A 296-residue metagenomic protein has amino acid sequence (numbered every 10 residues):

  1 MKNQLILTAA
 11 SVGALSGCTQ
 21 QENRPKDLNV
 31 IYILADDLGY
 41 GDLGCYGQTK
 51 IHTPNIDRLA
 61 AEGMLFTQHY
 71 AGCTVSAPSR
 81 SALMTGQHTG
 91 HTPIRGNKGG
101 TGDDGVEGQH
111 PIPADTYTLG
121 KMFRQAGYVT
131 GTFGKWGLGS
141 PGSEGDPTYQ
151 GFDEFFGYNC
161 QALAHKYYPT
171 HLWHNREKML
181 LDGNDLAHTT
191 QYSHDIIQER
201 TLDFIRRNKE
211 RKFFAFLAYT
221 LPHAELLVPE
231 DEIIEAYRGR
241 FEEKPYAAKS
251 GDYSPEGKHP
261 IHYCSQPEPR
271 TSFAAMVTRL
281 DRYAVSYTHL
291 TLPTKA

Functional and structural regions predicted by a protein language model:
K2-T8: Sec-dependent signal peptide recognition, specifically the positively charged N-region followed immediately by
S16-G17: C-terminal motif of bacterial Sec signal peptides marking the signal peptidase cleavage site
R24-L28, A35-I51, R58, T67 (+5 more regions): Active-site-proximal cap/lid insertion segments
Y32-L34, T132: Hydrophobic beta-strand core positions in alpha/beta domains
P54-E62, L119-M122, A126: A short, Lys/Arg-enriched amphipathic alpha-helix followed by its capping loop at the start of a domain
A82-A187: Catalytic-site neighborhoods of secreted/periplasmic enzymes that process anionic sulfate/phosphate groups
T291-A296: A short, hydrophobic C-terminal helix/tail in secreted or cell-surface proteins
